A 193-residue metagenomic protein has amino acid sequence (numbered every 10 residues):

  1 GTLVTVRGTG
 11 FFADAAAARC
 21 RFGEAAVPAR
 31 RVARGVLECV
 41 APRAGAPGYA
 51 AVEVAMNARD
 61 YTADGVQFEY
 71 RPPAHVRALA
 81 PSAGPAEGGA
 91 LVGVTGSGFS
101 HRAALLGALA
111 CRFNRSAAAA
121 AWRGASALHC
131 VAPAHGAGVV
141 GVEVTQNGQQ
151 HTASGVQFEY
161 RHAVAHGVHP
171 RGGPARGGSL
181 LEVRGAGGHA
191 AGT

Functional and structural regions predicted by a protein language model:
G1-D14, R59-A104, Q149-T193: Beta-strand/beta-sandwich contexts
T9, P42, A55-R59, P133 (+1 more regions): Beta-strand-rich extracellular modules
F12, R43-G48, P133-V139: Surface-exposed, short loops/turns at beta-strand junctions within beta-sandwich domains
A16-E24, A104-R115, G192-T193: Change to "...patches in solvent-exposed regions of secreted, membrane-anchored, or virion-exposed structural
E24-G35, A63-G65, R115-S126, A153-G155: Short, surface-exposed loop motifs enriched in S/T, G, D/E and P with embedded aromatic residues
R31-L37, A86-G88, W122-L128, G136 (+1 more regions): Ser/Thr- and Asn-enriched, surface-exposed coil loops between beta-strands
R34-P42, V94, A125-A132, L181-V183: A generic structural motif
P47-N57, G138-N147: Short, aromatic- and glycine-rich surface loops/edge beta-strands on solvent-exposed regions
